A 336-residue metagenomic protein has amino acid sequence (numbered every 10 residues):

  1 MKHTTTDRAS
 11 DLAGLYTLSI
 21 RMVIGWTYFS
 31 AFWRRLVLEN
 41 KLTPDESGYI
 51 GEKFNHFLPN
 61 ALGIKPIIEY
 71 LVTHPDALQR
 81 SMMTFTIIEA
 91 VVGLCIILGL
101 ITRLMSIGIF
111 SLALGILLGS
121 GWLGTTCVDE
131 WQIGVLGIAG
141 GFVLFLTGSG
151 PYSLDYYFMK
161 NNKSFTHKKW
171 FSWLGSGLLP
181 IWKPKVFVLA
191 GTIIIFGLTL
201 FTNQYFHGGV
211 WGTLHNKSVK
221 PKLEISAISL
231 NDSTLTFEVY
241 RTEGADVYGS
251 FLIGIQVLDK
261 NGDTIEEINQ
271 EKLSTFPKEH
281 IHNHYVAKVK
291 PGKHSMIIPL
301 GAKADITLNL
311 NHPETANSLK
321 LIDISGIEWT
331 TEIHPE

Functional and structural regions predicted by a protein language model:
M1-N60, P66-E69, D76-F85, I101-E336: Extended, low-polarity transmembrane helix blocks
I88-A90: Core segments of transmembrane alpha-helices that mediate helix-helix packing or line hydrophobic substrate/ligand
V92-I101: Transmembrane alpha-helix interface/packing and boundary motifs in multi-pass membrane proteins, characterized by
